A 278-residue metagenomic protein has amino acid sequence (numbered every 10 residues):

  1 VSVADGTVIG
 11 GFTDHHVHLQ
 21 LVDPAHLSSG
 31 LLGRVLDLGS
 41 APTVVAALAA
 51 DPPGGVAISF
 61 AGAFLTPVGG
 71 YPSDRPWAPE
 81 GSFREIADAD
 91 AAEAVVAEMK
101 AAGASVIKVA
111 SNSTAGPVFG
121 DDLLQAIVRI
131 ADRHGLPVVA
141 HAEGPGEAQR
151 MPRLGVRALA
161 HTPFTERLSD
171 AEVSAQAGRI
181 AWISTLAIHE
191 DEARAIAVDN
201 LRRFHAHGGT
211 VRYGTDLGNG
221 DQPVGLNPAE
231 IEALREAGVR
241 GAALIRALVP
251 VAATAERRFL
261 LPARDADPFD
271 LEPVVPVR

Functional and structural regions predicted by a protein language model:
V1-A25, I58-S59: Replace "His-x-His-based motif
H18, S40-A41, A63-L65, G70 (+5 more regions): Active-site beta-loop-alpha junctions enriched in small/polar residues
V22-P24, A94-V95, G146-A148, L168-E172 (+1 more regions): Short acidic active-site motifs
A25-N112, G116-L136, I183-T185: Divalent-metal coordination cores built from histidine and acidic residues
L31-L32, P152-L159, A177-W182, H207-T210 (+1 more regions): Glycine-enriched alpha-helix->loop->beta-strand junction motifs that scaffold or abut catalytic
L48-G54, K100-A101, A171-R179, R202-G208: Acidic (Asp/Glu)-rich catalytic clusters
K108-S111, L136-E143, R157-E166: Catalytic beta/alpha-barrel core
A197-R278: His/Asp/Glu-enriched, well-ordered alpha-helical/loop segment that forms or immediately abuts the divalent-metal
